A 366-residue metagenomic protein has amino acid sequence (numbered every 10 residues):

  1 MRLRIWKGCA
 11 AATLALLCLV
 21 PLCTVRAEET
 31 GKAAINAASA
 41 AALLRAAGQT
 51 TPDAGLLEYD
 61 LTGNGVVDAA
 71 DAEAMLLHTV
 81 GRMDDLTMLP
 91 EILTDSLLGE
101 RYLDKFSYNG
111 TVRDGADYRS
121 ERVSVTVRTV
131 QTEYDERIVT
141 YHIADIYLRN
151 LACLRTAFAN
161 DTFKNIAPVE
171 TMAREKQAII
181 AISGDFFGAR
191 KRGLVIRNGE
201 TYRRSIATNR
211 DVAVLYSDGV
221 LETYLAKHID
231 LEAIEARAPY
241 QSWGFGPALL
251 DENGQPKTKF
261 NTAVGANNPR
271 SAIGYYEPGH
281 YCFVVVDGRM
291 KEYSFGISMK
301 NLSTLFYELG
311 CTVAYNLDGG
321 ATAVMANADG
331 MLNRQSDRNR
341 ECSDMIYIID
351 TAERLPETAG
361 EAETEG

Functional and structural regions predicted by a protein language model:
R2, G8-L98: Cellulosome-associated attachment modules in secreted, modular CAZymes
L44-T51, L76-M83, A173-K176, D185 (+3 more regions): Sec/Tat-exported extracytoplasmic proteins
L86-E91, I182-D185, V313-L317: Surface-exposed patches in mature extracellular/periplasmic domains of secreted proteins
E91-I206: Zymogen propeptides
D114-G115, F187-A263: Active-site-adjacent helix-turn-beta-strand microarchitecture at beta-sheet edges that either contains or buttresses
V139, L151, G219-V220, Y275-C282: Beta-strand-turn-beta hairpins that frame and shape the catalytic cleft of phosphate-ester-processing enzymes
F158-K164, K227-L231, V286-K291: Short, solvent-exposed aromatic-acidic interface loops
R190-T208, L215, T258-T312, N316-L317 (+2 more regions): Conserved, well-ordered active-site substructure
